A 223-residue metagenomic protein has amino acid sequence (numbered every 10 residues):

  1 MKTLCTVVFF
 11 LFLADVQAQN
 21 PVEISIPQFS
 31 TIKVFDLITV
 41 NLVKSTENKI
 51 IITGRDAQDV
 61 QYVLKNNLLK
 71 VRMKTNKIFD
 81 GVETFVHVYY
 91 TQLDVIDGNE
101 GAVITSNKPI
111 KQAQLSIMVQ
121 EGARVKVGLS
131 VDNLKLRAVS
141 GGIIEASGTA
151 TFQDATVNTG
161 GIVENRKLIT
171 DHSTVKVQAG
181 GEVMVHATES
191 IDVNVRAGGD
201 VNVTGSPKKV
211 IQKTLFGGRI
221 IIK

Functional and structural regions predicted by a protein language model:
M1-K223: Intrinsically disordered, low-complexity terminal regions
